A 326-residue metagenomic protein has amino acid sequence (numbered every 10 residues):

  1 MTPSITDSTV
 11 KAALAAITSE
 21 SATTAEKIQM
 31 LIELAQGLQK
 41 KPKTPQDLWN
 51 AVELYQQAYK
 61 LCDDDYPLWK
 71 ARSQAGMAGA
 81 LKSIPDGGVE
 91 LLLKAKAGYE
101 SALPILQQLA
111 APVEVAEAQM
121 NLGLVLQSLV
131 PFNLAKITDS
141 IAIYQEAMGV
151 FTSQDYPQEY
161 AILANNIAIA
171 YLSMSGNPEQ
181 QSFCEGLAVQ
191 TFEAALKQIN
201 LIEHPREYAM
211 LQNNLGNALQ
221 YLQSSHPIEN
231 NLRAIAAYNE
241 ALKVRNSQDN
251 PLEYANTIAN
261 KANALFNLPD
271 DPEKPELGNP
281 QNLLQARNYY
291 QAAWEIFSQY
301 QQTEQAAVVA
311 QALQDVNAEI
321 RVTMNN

Functional and structural regions predicted by a protein language model:
M1-E90, L106-L109, E117, N326: Flexible inter-repeat linkers and adjacent short helices within tandem amphipathic alpha-helical repeat scaffolds
M1-T6, L38-N50, L81-K94, Q127-D139 (+4 more regions): Short coil/turn connectors between adjacent alpha-helices in alpha-solenoid helical repeat scaffolds
T6, T24, I28-L31, D47-L48 (+13 more regions): Inter-repeat boundary and helix-capping residues of tandem alpha-helical solenoids
A16-A25, A58-K70, G88, L103-V115 (+5 more regions): Flexible helix-coil transition and linker loops at the boundaries of alpha-helical arrays
Q29-K43, W69-S83, V113-S128, Q158-S173 (+3 more regions): Conserved alpha-helical positions within TPR/SEL1-like repeat arrays
Q56-K60, D64-I162, I169-L172: A generic tandem-repeat structural signature
Q158-D270, N282, N288: Eukaryotic tandem repeat interaction scaffolds
